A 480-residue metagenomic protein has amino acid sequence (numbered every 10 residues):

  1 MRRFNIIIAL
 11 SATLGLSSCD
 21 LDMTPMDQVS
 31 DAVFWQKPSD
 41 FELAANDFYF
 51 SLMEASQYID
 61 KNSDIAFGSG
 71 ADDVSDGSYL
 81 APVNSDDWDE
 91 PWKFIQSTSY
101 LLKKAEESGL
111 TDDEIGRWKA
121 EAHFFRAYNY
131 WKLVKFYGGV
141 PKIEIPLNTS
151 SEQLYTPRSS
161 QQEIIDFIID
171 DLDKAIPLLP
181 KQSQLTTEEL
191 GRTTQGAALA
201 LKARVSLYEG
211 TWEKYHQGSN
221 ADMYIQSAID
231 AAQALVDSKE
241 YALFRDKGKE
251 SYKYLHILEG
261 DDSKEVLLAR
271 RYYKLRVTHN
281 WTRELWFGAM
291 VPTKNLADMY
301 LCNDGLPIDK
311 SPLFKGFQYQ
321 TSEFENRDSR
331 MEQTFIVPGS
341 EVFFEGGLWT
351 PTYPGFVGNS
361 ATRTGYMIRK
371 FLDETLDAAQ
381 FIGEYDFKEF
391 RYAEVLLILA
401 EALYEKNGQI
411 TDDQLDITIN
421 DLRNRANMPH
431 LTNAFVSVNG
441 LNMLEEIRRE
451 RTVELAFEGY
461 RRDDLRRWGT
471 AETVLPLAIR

Functional and structural regions predicted by a protein language model:
R2-A9: Sec-dependent signal peptide recognition, specifically the positively charged N-region followed immediately by
G15-S18: C-terminal motif of bacterial Sec signal peptides marking the signal peptidase cleavage site
D20-D73, D173-L178, R192-G358, T473-R480: An aromatic- and glycine-enriched ligand-binding surface/loop that stacks and positions planar moieties
V33-P38, E42, F50-M53, D72-G138 (+8 more regions): Conserved, well-structured interaction surfaces
V134-P141, Y208-Q217, E405-G408: Short coil/turn linking the two alpha-helices of tandem helical-hairpin repeats
F324-N424: C-terminal substrate/ligand-recognition segments
